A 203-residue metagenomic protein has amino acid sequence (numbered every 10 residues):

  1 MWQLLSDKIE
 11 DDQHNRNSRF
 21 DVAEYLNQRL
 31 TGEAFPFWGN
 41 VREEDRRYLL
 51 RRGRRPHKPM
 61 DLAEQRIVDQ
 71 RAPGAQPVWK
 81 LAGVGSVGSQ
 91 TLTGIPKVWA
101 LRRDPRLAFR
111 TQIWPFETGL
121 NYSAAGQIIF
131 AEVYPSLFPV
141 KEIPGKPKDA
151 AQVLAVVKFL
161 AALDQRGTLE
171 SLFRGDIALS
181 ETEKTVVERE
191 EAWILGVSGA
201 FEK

Functional and structural regions predicted by a protein language model:
M1-K203: RNase H-like (RuvC/DEDD) metal-dependent nuclease/polynucleotide-processing core
